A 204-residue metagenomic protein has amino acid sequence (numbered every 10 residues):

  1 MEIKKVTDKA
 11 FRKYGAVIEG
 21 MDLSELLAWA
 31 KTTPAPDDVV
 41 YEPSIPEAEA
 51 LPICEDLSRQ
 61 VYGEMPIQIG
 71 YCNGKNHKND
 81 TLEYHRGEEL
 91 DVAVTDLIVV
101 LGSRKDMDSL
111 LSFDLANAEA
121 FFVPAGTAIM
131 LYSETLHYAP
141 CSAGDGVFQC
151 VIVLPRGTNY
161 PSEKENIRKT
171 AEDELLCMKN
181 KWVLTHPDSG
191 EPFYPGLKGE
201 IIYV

Functional and structural regions predicted by a protein language model:
M1-A125, Y138-V204: Active-site region of the double-stranded beta-helix
L131: Aromatic-residue-lined binding/catalytic grooves and analogous aromatic/hydrophobic interfacial grooves in multimeric
